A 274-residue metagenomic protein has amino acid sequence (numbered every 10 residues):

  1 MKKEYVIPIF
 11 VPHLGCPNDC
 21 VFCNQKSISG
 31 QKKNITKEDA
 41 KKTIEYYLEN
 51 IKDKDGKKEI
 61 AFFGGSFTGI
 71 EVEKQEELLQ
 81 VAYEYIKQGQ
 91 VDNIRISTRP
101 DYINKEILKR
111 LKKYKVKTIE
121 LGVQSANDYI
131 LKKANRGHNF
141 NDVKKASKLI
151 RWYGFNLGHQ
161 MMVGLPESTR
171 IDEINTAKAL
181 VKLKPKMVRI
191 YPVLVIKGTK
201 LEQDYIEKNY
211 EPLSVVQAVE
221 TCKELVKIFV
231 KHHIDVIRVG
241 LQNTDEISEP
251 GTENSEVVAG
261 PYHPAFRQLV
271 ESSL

Functional and structural regions predicted by a protein language model:
M1-K2, K52-G56: Flexible, charged surface loops at secondary-structure boundaries
M1-Y5, K200, E207-L274: Auxiliary Fe-S-binding modules of radical SAM enzymes
K2-D39: Canonical Radical SAM [4Fe-4S] cluster-binding loop centered on the CxxxCxxC motif and its immediate flanking residues
P12-G15, Y191-I196, Q242: Short glycine-enriched loops at secondary-structure junctions
I28-K42, N50, G64-V193, K197-V216: Conserved non-cysteine loop/helix-boundary elements of the Radical SAM core domain that shape
K42-D53, K223: A short, N-terminal amphipathic alpha-helix
